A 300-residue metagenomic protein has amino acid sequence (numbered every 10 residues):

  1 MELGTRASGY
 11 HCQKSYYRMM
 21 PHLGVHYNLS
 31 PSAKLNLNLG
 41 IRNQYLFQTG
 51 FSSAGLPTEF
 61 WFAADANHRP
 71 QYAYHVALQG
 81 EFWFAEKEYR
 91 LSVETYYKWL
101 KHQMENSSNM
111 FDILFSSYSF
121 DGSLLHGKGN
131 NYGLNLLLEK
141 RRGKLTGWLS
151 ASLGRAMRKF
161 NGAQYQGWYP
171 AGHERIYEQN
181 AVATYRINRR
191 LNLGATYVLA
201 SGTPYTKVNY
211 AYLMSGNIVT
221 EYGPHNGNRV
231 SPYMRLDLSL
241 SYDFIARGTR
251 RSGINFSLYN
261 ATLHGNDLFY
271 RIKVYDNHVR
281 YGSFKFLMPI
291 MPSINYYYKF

Functional and structural regions predicted by a protein language model:
M1-C12, Y16-G24, L138-A156: Surface-exposed extracellular loop regions of Gram-negative outer-membrane beta-barrel proteins
L3-G9, L37-I41, G80, V93-Y97 (+4 more regions): Transmembrane beta-barrel strands of outer-membrane/channel proteins
Q13, P31-V76, Y97-D121, T196-N217 (+1 more regions): Surface-exposed extracellular loop regions of Gram-negative outer-membrane beta-barrel proteins, predominantly
S15-M19, Y72-V76, K128-Y132, R141 (+4 more regions): Residues that define the transmembrane beta-barrel architecture of outer-membrane proteins
Y17, V25-N28, I41, P70 (+7 more regions): Residue-level signature of outer-membrane beta-barrel architecture
S32, A85-R90, K144, R190 (+1 more regions): Short loop/turn motifs that connect adjacent beta-strands in outer-membrane beta-barrel proteins
Y96-W99, F120-N209: Gram-negative outer-membrane beta-barrel transporters
R190, L199-G216, M234-R235, S241-F300: C-terminal beta-signal and adjacent terminal beta-strands/loops of Gram-negative outer-membrane beta-barrel proteins
